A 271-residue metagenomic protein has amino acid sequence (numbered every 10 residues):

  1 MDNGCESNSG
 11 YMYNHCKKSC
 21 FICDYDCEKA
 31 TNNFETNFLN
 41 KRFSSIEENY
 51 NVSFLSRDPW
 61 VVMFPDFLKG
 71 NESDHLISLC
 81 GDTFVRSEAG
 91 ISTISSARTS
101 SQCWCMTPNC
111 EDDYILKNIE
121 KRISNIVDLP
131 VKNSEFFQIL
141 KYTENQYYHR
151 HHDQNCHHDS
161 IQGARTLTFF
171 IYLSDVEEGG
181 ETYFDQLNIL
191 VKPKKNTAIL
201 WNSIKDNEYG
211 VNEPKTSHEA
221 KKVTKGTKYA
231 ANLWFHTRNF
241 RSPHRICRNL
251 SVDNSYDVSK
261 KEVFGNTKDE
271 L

Functional and structural regions predicted by a protein language model:
M1-N51, V258, E262-E270: Compact disulfide-stabilized, cysteine-rich extracellular microdomains and processed peptide cores in secreted proteins
T31-V127: Non-heme Fe(II)/2-oxoglutarate
L68, C80, V127, Q154 (+3 more regions): Short beta-strand segments enriched in hydrophobic/aromatic residues within well-folded beta-rich domains
I126, K141-S160: Conserved short histidine dyad/triad with adjacent acidic residue
L129-Q138: A short coil-to-beta-strand element that immediately follows conserved catalytic motifs
I139-T143, D159-E178: Short, conserved beta-strand element in jelly-roll/cupin
G163-R165, E177-L271: Catalytic core of Fe(II)/2-oxoglutarate
